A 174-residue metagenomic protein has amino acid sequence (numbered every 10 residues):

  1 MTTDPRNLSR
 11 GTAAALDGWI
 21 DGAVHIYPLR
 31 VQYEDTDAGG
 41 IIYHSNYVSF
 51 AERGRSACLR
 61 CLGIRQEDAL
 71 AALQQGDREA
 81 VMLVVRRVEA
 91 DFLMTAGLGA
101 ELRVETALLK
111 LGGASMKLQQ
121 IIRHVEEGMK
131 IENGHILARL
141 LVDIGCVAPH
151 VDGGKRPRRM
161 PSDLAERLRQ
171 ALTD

Functional and structural regions predicted by a protein language model:
T2-C61: Catalytic strand-loop segment that frames the active site of acyl-thioester-processing enzymes
T2-W19, F92-E101, L108-D174: HotDog/MaoC-like acyl-thioester-processing domains
N7-L8, A14-L16, D21, I26 (+7 more regions): Hydrophobic, well-ordered secondary-structure segments that either form specific early membrane-associated helices used
P28-Q32, D91, D143: Generic structural detector for well-ordered beta-strands
V31, D37, E79, K155 (+1 more regions): Residue-level signal for pocket-adjacent positions within structured domains
Q32, Q66, Q74-Q75, Q119-Q120 (+1 more regions): Residue-identity detector for glutamine
T36-G40, S45-T95: N-terminal first-folded block
Y43-S45, S49, E101-V104, L118: Generic detector of contiguous secondary-structure segments
